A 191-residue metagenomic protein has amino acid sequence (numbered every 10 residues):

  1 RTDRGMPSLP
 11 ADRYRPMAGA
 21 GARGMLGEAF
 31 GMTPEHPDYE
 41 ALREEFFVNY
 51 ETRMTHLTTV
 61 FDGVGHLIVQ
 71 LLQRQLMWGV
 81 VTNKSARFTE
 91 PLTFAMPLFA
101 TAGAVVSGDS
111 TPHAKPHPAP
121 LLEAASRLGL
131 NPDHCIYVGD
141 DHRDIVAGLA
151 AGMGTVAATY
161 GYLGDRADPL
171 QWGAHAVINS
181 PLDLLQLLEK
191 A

Functional and structural regions predicted by a protein language model:
R1-H66, Q73-R74, S85-R87, F99: N-terminal helical cap/lid subdomain that shapes the substrate entry/recognition surface in HAD-like hydrolases
P7, M77, G154: Residue-level detector of anion-binding/catalytic polar loops
A11-D12, P37, V69-L72, S85-A86 (+1 more regions): Asp-based, Mg2+/Mn2+-dependent phosphohydrolase catalytic module
T55-H56, M77-W78, D109-S110, D133: A generic structural signal for short
